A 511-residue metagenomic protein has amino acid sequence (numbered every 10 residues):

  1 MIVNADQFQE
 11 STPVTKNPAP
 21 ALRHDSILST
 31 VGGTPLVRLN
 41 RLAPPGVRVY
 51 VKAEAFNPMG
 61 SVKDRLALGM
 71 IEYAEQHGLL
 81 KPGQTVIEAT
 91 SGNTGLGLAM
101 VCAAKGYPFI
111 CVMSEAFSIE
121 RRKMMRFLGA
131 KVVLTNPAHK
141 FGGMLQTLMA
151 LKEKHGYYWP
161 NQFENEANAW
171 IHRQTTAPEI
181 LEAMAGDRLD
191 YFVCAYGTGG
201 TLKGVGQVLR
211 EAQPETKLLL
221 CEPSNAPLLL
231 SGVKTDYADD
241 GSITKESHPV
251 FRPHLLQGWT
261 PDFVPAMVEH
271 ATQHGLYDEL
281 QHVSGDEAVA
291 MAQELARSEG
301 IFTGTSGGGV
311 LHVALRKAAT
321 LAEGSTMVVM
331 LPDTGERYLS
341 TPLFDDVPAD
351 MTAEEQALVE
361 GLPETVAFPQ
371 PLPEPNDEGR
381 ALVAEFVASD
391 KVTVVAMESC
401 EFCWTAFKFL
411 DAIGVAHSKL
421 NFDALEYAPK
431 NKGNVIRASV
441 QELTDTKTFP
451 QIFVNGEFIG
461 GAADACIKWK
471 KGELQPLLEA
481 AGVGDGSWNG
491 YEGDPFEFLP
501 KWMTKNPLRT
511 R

Functional and structural regions predicted by a protein language model:
F8-Q84, V359-P371, P375: Positively charged, low-complexity intrinsically disordered leader regions
P18-P20, T30-G33, L145, G156 (+2 more regions): Active-site/ligand-binding loops adjacent to catalytic centers
G78-E115, R188-L202, I301, S306-G307 (+1 more regions): A short, small-residue-rich loop immediately preceding and capping a beta-strand
T85, T94-L151, L228-I243, M267-E269 (+1 more regions): Active-site-proximal loop->helix
H155-G200, G204-V208, H270-H282, D286-I301 (+1 more regions): Active-site/ligand-binding-proximal alpha/beta "capping" segment
G379-L420: Local sequence-structure signature of Cys/Sec-based thiol-disulfide redox active-site neighborhoods
D423-K447, E473-G484: Thioredoxin-like thiol-disulfide oxidoreductase module
V454-N489: Non-catalytic, surface beta->alpha helical segment in thiol-disulfide oxidoreductase systems
